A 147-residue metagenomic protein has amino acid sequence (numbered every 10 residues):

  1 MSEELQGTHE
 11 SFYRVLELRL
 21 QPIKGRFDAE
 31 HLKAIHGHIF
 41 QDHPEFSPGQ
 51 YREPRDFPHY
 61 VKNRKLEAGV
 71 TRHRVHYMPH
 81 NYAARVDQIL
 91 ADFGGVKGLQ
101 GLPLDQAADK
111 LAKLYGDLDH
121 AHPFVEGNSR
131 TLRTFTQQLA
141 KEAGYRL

Functional and structural regions predicted by a protein language model:
M1-L147: FIC/Doc superfamily catalytic core
